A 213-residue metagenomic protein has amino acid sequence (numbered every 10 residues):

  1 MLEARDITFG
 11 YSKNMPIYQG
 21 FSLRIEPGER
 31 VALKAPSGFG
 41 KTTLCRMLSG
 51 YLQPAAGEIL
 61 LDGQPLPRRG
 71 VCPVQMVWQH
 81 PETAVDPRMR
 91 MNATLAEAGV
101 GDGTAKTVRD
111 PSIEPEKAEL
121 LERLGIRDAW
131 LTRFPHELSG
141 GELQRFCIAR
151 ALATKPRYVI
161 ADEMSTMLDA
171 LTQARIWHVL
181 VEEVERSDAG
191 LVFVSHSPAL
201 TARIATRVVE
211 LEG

Functional and structural regions predicted by a protein language model:
M1-A4, T8-G20: A short, flexible loop at the N-terminus of ABC-type nucleotide-binding domains that lies
K34-P36: The feature captures the beta-strand-to-loop junction immediately N-terminal to the Walker
S49: Helix-to-loop junction immediately C-terminal to a conserved catalytic motif
G57-G70: Conserved ABC transporter NBD signature motif
H80, P87-T104: Q-loop/switch helix immediately C-terminal to the Walker
P111-A129: Conserved ABC ATPase "signature" region
F134-L138, E142: Conserved ABC ATPase signature
